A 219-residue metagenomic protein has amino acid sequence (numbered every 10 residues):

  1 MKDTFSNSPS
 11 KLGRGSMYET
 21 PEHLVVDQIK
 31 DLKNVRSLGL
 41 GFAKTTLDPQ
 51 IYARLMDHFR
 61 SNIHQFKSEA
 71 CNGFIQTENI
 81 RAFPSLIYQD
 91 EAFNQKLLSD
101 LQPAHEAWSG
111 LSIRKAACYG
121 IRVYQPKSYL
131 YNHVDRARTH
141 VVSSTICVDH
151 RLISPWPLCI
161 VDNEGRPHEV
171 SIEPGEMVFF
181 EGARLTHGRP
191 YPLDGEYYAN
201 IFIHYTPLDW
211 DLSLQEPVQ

Functional and structural regions predicted by a protein language model:
M1-S109: Non-heme Fe(II)/2-oxoglutarate
L12-E19, E91-Q95, Q102-P103, R114-G120 (+2 more regions): N-terminal start-of-chain detector that recognizes signal peptides and the immediate post-cleavage beginning
R36-G39, K115, Y197: A short, polar/charged loop/turn motif at coil->beta-strand junctions and beta-hairpin connectors
F42-K44, R122, N200-F202: Ordered hydrophobic segments in well-structured contexts
K44-T46, F179, H204: Short, well-ordered beta-strand micro-motif
R81-P84, L97-P157: Conserved double-stranded beta-helix
P126-L185, Y197-N200, P207-P217: Catalytic core of non-heme Fe(II) oxygenases with the double-stranded beta-helix
P190-F202: Short, compositionally biased
